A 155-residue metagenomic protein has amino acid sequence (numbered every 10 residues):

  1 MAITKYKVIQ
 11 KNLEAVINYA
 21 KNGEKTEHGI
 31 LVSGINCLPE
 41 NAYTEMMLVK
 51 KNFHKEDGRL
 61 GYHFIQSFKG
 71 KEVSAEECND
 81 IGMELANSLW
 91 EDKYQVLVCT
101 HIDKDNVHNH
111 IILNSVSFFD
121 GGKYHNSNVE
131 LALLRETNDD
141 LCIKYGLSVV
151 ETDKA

Functional and structural regions predicted by a protein language model:
M1-A155: N-terminal nicking endonuclease/strand-transfer module with a His-rich metal-binding environment and a catalytic Tyr
